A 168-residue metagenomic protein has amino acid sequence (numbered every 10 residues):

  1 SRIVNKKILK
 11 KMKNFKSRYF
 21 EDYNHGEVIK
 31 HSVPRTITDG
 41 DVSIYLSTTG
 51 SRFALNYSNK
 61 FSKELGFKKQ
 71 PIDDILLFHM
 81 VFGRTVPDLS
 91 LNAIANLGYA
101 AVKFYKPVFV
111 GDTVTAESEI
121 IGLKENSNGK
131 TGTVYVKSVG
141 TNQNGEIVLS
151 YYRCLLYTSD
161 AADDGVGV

Functional and structural regions predicted by a protein language model:
N5-G98: Hot-dog-fold acyl-thioester-processing enzymes
A100-N142: Hydrophobic beta-sheet segments that form the core/acyl-binding groove of ACP/CoA-dependent acyl-chain-processing
C154: Ligand-binding pocket scaffold of soluble enzyme catalytic domains
Y157-A162: Conserved small/polar residues in nucleotide/adenosyl-binding loops
